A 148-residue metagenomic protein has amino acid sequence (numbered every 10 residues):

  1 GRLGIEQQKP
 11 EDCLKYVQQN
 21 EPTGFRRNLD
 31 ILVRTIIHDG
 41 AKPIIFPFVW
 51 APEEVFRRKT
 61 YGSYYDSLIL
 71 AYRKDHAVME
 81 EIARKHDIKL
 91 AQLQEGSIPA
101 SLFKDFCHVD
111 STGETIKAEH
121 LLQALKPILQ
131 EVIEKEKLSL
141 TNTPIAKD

Functional and structural regions predicted by a protein language model:
G1-E80, K85, S97-A100, I133-P144 (+1 more regions): Serine-dependent acyl-ester chemistry module
F25, K89, F103-A146: Histidine-centered active-site loop/cap adjacent to the catalytic His in serine esterases/O-acetyl transfer systems
A83, L90-A91: Von Willebrand factor A/integrin I-like adhesion domains
Q92-G96: Acidic carboxylate-rich catalytic motifs and surrounding loops in phosphoryl-/glycosyl-chemistry enzymes
